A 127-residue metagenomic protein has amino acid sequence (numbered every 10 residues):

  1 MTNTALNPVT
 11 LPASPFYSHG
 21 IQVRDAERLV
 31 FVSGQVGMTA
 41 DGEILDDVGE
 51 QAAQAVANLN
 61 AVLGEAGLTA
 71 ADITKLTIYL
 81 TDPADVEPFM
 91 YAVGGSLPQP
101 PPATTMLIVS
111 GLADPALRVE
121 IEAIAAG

Functional and structural regions predicted by a protein language model:
M1-G127: Short, polar/acidic, helix-capping and beta-turn segments at strand->helix junctions that line the mouths
